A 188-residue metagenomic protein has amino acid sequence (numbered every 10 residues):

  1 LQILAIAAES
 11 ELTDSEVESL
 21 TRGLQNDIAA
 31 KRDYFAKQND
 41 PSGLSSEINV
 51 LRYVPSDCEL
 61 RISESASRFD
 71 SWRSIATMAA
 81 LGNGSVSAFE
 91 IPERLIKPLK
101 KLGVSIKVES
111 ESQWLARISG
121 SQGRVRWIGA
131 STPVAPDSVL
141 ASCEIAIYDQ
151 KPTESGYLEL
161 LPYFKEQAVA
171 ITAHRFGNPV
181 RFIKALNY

Functional and structural regions predicted by a protein language model:
L1-Y188: C-terminal segments
